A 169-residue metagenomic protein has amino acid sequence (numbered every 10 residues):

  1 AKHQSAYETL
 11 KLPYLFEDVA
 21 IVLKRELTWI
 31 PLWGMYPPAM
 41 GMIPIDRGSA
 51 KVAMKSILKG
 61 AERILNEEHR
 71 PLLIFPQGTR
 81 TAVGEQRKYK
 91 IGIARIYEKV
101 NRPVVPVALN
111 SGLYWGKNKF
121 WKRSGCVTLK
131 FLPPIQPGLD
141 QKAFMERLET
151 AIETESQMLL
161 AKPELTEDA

Functional and structural regions predicted by a protein language model:
A1-A50: Catalytic core of membrane glycerolipid acyltransferases/transacylases, capturing the structured, soluble-facing
Y14, M54-A169: Non-catalytic C-terminal accessory region of glycerolipid acyltransferases and related lyso-lipid remodeling enzymes
